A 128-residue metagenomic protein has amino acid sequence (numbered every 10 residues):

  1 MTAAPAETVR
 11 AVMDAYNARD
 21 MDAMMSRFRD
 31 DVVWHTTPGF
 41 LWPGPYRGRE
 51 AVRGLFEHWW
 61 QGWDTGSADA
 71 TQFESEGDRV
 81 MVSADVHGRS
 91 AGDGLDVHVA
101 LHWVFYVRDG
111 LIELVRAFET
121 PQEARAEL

Functional and structural regions predicted by a protein language model:
M1-L128: C-terminal and inter-domain tail/linker signature
